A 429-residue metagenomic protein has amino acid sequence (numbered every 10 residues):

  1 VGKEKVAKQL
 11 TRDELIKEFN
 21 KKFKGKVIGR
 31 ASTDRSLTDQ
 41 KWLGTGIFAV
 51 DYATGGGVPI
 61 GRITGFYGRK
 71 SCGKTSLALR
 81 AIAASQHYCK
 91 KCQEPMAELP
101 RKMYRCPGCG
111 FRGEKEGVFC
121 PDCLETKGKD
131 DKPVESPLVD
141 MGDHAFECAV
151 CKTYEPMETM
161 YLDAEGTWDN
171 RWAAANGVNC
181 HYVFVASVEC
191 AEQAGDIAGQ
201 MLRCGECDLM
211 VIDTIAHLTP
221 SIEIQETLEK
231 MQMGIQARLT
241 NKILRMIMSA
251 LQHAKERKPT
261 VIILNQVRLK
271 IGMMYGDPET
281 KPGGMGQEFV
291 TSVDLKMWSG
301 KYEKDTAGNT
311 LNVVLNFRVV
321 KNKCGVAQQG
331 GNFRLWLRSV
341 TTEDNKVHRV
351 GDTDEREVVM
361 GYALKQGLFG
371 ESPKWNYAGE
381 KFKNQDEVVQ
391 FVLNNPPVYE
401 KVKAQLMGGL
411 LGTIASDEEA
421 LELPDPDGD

Functional and structural regions predicted by a protein language model:
V1-A31, K91, G108, D122 (+3 more regions): C-terminal regions of RecA-like/P-loop NTPase motor modules
G2-M103, P107-G110, E116-G117, L124 (+3 more regions): The Walker A/P-loop phosphate-binding site
I63-G65, E158, D208-V211, T260: Residue-level preference for the first positions of well-ordered beta-strands
T64-Y67, A78, S85-H87, H253-K258 (+3 more regions): Catalytic phosphate/metal-binding cores of nucleic-acid and nucleotide-processing enzymes, i.e., regions that mediate
Q93, A149, V188-P259: Phosphate-binding/switch loop-helix module in NTP-utilizing enzymes
P95, M201, M233-Q366: Phosphate-binding/switch region of NTP-binding enzymes
W168, L218-T219, K270: Catalytic P-loop NTPase motifs of RecA-like helicase/translocase cores
E223, L269-G272, S372-K374: N-terminal cationic and glycine-rich segments that engage phosphates or anionic surfaces
